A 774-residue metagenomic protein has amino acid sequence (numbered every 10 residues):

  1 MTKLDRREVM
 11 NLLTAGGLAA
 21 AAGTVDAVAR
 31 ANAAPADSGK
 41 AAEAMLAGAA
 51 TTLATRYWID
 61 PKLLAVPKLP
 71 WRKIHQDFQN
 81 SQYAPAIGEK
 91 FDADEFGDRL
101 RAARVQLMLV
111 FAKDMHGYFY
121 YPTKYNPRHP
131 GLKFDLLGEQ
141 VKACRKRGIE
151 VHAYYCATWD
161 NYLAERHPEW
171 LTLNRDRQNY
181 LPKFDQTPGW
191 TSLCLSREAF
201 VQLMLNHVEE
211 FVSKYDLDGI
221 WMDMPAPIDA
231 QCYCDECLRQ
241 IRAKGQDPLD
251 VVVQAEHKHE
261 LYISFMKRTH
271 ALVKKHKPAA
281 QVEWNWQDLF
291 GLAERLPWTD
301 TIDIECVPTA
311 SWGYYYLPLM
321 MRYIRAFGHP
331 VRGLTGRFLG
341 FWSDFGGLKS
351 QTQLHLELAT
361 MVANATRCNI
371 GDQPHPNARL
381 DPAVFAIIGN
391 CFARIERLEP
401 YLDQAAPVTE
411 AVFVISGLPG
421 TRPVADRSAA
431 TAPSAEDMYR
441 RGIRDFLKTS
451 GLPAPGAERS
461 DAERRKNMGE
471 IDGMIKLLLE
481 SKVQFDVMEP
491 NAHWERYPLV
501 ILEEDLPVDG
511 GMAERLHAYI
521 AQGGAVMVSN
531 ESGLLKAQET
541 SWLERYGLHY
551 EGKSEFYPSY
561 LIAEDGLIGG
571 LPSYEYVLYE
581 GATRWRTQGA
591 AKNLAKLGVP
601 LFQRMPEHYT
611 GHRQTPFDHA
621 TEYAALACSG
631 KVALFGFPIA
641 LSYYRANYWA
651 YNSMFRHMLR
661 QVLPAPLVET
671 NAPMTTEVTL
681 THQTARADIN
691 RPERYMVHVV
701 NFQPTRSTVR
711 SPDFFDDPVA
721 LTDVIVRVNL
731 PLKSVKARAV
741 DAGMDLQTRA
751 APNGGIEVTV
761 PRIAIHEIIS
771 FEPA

Functional and structural regions predicted by a protein language model:
T2, E8-R30: N-terminal export signals
T24-Y57: C-terminal segment of N-terminal export signals and the immediately downstream linker at the start of the mature
G48-G117: N-terminal structural segment of carbohydrate-active enzymes
P61-L63, K68-L69, F134, Q140 (+4 more regions): Carbohydrate-binding surfaces of carbohydrate-active enzymes
A84-A103, Y125-R147, S264, K466-G469 (+1 more regions): Aromatic- and glycine-enriched glycan-recognition loops and surfaces that form the carbohydrate-binding subsites
P85-R99, V201-E210, Q287-L292, S350-L358: Short, acidic/polar
R101-L136, W159-R175, C232, L289-T301 (+1 more regions): Aromatic-lined carbohydrate-binding/catalytic grooves of carbohydrate-active enzymes
A157-Y215: Active-site-adjacent "subsite" loops/lids of carbohydrate-active enzymes
